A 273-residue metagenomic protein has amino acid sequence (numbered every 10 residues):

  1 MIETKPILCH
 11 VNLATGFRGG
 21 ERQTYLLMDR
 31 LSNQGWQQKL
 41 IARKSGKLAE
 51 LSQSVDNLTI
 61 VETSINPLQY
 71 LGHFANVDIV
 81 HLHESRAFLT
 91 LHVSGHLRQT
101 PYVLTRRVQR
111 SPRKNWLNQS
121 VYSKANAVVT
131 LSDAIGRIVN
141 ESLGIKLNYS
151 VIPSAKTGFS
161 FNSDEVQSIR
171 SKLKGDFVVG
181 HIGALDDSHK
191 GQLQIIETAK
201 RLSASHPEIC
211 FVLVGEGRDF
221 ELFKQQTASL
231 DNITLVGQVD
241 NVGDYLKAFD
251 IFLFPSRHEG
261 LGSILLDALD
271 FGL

Functional and structural regions predicted by a protein language model:
K5, C9-L68, Y149, G217-D219: N-terminal strand-loop element at the rim of the active site of nucleotide-sugar-dependent glycosyltransferases
R18-L26, F177, D186-R201, R218-E221 (+1 more regions): A conserved mid-protein helix/loop that constitutes part of the nucleotide-sugar donor-binding site
V55, K224-V239: Nucleotide-activated donor-binding/catalytic signature segment of Leloir-type glycosyltransferases, i.e., the conserved
F74, Y102-L131, G144: A conserved, positively charged/aromatic
V77-I79, K247-G260, L273: Acidic donor-binding loop of glycosyltransferase active sites
L82-L89: Short His-centered aromatic/hydrophobic patch
R137-E141, A155-S171, K190: Acidic anion/phosphate-binding donor-loop and adjacent secondary structure in glycosyltransferase catalytic cores
A184, Q238, R257: Aromatic "clamp/platform" in nucleotide-sugar-dependent glycosyltransferases that forms part of the donor/acceptor
